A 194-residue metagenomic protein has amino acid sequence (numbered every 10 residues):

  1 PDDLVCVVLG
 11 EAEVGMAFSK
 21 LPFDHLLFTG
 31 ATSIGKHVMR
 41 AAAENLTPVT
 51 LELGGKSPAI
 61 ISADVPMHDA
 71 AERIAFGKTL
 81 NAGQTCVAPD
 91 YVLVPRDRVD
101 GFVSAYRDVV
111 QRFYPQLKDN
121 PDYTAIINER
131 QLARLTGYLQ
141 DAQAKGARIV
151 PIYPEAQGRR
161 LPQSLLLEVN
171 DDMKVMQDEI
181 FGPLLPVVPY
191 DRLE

Functional and structural regions predicted by a protein language model:
P1, G55, P183: Conserved G/P- and acidic residue-centered "switch" motifs that form tight phosphate/ATP-binding loops in soluble
P1-G15: PLP-dependent aminotransferase-like
D2, S19-H25: Short, surface-exposed connector motifs at secondary-structure boundaries
C6-L9, L185-P189: Short beta-strand-to-loop elements that line the ligand-binding cleft of bilobed periplasmic-binding protein-like
G15-M16, A71: Short hydrophobic/charged patches on amphipathic alpha-helices used for structural packing and interfaces
D24-H25, A31-N170, P189-E194: ALDH superfamily catalytic-core signature
Q157-P162, D178-L184: Conserved glycine-rich beta-strand-loop-beta hairpin in the small C-terminal domain of fold type I
